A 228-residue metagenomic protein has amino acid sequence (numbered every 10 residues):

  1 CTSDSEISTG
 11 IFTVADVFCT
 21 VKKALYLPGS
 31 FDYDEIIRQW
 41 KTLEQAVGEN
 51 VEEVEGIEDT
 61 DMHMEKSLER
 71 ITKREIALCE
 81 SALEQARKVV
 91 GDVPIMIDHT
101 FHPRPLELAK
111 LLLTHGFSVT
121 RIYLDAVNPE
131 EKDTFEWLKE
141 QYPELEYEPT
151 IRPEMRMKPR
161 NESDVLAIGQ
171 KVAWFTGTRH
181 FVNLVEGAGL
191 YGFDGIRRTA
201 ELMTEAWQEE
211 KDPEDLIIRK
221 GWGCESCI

Functional and structural regions predicted by a protein language model:
C1-I228: An N-terminal assembly and electron-transfer interface module characteristic of large anaerobic redox and radical
